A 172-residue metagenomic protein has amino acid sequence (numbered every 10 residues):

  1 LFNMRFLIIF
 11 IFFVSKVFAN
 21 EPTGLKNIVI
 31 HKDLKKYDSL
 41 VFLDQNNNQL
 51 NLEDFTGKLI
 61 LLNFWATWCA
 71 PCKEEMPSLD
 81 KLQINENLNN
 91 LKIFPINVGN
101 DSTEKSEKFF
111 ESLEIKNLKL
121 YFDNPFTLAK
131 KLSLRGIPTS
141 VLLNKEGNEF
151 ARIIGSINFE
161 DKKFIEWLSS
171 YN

Functional and structural regions predicted by a protein language model:
L1-N3: Short, Lys/Arg-enriched N-terminal segments with co-localized hydrophobic residues within the first ~10-30 amino acids
F6-S15: Sec-dependent N-terminal signal peptides
N20-L52: N-terminal "domain-start" segment that seeds a small globular fold
N51-K73: Short active-site neighborhood of thiol/selenol oxidoreductases, capturing the structured segment around
F55-K58, L88, I115-N117, L134-R135: Active-site acidic short loop of glycosyltransferases
E74-L113, N124-K130: Structural microenvironment flanking redox-active thiols in thiol-disulfide oxidoreductases
K108-K116, D123-W167: Thiol/disulfide oxidoreductase modules built on the thioredoxin-like
